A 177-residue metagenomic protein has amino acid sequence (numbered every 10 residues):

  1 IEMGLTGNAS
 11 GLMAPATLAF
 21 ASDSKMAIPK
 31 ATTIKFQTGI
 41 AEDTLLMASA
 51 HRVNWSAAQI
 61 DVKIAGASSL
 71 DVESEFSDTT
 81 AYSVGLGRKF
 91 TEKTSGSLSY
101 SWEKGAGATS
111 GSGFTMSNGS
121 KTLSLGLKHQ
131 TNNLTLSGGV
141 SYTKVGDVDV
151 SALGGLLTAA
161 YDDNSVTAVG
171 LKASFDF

Functional and structural regions predicted by a protein language model:
I1-F177: Outer-membrane beta-barrel porins/channels
